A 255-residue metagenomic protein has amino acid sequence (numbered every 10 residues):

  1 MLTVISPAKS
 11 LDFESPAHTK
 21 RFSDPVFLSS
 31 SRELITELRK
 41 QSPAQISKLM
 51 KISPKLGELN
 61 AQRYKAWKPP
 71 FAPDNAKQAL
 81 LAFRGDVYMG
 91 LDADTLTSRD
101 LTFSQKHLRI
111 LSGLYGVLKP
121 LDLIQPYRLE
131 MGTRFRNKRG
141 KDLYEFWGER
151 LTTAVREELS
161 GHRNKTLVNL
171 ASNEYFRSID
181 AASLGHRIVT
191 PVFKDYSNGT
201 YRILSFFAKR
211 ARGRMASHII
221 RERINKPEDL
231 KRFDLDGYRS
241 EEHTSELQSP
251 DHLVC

Functional and structural regions predicted by a protein language model:
M1-P43, S245: Short, extreme N-terminal leader segments that mark the start of a protein/domain
S23-L81, T153-E157: A contiguous strand-loop segment
S53, G57-Y127: A glycine-rich, hydrophobic loop/mini-helix early in the fold
K119, M131-K141, R150-T153, G199 (+2 more regions): Conserved nucleotide-cofactor-binding alpha/beta core module
F135-V192: A contiguous pocket-lining binding segment that forms or flanks enzyme active sites
S183-R239: Accessory, usually C-terminal, subdomains that scaffold auxiliary metal cofactors
E242-Q248: Conserved small/polar residues in nucleotide/adenosyl-binding loops
L247, L253-C255: Hydrophobic alpha-helical segments, chiefly the membrane-spanning helices and signal/signal-anchor peptides
